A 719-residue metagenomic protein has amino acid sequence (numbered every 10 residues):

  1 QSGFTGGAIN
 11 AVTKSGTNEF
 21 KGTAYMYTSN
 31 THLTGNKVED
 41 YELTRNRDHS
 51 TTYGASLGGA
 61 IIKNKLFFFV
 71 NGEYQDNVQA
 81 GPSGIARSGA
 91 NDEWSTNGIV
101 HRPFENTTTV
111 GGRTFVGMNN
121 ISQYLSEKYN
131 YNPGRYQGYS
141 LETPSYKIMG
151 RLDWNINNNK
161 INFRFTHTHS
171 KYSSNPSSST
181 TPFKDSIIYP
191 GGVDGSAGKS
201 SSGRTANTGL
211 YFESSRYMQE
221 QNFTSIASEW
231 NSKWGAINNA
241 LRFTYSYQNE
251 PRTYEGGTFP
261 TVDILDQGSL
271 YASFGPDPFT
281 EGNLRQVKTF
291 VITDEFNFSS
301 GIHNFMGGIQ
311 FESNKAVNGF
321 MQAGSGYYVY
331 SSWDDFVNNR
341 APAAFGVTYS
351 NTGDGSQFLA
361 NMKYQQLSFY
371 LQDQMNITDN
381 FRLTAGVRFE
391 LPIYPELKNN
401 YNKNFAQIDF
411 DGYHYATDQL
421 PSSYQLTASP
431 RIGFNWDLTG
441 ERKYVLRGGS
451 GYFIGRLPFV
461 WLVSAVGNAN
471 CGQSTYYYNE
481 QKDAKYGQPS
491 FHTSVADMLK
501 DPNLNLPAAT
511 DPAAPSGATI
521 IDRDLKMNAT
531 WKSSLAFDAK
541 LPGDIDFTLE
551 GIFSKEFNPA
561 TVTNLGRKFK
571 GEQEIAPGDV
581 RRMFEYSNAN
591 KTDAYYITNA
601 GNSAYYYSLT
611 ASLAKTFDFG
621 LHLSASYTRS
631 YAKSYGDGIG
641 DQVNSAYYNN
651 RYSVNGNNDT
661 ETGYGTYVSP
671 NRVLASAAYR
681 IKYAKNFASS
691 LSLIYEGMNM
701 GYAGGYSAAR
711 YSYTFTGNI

Functional and structural regions predicted by a protein language model:
Q1-A8, K14-Y211, M218-T224, K233-A236 (+2 more regions): Acidic, glycine-rich flexible loop segments
T5-G7, T51-A55, Y146-G150, N222-S228 (+9 more regions): Hydrophobic, lipid-facing positions within transmembrane beta-strands of outer-membrane proteins
A11, A55-G59, G150-W154, S228-S232 (+9 more regions): Residues on the lipid-exposed face of transmembrane beta-strands in outer-membrane beta-barrel proteins
A24-N30, V70-Y74, F163-H167, L241-Y247 (+6 more regions): Transmembrane beta-barrel strands of outer-membrane/channel proteins
K65-L66, N159-F163, A236-N239, H303-F305 (+5 more regions): Repeated loop/turn-to-beta-strand initiation elements of outer-membrane beta-barrel proteins
L141-P144, N157-Q372, F410-Y415, N564-E574 (+2 more regions): Replace "related TpsB outer-membrane translocases also match" with "some related outer-membrane beta-barrels such as
Y394, S516, K526-S533, A539-I719: Short, solvent-exposed micro-motifs at the edges of structured domains
L397-S429, G433-N599, I719: Solvent-exposed loop/turn elements at secondary-structure boundaries
